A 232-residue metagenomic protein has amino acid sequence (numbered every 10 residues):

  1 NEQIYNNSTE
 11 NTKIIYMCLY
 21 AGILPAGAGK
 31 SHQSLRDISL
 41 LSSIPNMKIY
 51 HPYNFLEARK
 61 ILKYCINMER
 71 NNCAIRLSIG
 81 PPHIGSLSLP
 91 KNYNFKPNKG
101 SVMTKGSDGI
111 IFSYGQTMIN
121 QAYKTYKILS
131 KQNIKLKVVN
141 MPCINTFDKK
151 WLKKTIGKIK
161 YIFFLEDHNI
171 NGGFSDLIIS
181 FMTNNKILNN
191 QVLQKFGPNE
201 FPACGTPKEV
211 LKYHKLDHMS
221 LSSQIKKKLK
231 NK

Functional and structural regions predicted by a protein language model:
N1-I15, Y20, Q33-R36, K150: Thiamine diphosphate
E2, E57-Y64, F95-K99: Glycine-rich, charged/polar anion/phosphate-binding loops that engage phosphate groups from diverse ligands
Y5-N11, S42-S43, M182-K186: Alpha-helix C-terminal capping segments
N11, P45-N46, R70, K160: Residue-level detector of structured alpha->beta connecting loops
I15-Y16, I49-H51, K137-V139, F164: Short hydrophobic alpha-helical runs that function as membrane-insertion/retention elements
C18-Y20, K30, H51-Y53, H168-N171: Active-site nucleophile and cofactor-binding loops and adjacent substrate-binding regions of central metabolic enzymes
P25-G29, E69-K232: Thiamine diphosphate
A26-M68: Internal gly/pro-rich beta-alpha loop/helix module that stabilizes soluble enzyme cofactors or their anionic handles
